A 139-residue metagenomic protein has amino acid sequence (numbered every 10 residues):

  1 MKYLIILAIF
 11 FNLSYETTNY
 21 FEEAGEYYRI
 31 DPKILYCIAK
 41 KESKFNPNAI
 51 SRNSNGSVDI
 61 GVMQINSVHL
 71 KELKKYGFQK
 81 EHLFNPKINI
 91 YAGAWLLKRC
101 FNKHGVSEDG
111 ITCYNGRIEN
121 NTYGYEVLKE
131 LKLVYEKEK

Functional and structural regions predicted by a protein language model:
Y3-L13: Sec-dependent N-terminal signal peptides
S14-K139: Catalytic glycan-binding domains that act on GlcNAc-containing polysaccharides
